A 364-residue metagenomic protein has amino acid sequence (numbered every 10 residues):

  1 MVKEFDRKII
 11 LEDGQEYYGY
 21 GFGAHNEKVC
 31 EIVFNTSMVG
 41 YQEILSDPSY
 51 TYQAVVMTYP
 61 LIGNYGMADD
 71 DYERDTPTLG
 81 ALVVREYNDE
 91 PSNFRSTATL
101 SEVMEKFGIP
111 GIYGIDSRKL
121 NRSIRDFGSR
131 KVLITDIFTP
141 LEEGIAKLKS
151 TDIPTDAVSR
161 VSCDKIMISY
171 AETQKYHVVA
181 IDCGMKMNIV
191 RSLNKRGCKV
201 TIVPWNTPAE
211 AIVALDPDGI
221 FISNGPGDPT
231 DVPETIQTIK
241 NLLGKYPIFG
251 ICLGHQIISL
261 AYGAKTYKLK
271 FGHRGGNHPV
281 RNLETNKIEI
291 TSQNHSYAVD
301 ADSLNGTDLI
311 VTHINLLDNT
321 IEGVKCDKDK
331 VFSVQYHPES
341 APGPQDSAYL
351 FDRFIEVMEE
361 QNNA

Functional and structural regions predicted by a protein language model:
M1-E210, A214-L215, P229, A341 (+1 more regions): RNA-binding accessory domains that recognize and position tRNA/RNA substrates
P110, H177, P247-F249, K265 (+1 more regions): Proline-centered loop/turn at the N-terminus of a beta-strand
D116, C252, H295, H337: Active-site glycine-centered loops adjacent to acidic/histidine catalytic or metal-binding residues that shape
E172-V178, T285-I288, C326-V331: Beta-strand-turn-beta hairpins that frame and shape the catalytic cleft of phosphate-ester-processing enzymes
K175-V179, K199, P247, I290 (+1 more regions): Residues that mark the start of a beta-strand
H177-D182, T291-S292, F332-Y336: Active-site-proximal beta-strand elements of phosphoester/diester hydrolases
G219, N224-I290, S296-A301, G343-Q361: Cysteine-nucleophile active-site neighborhood
K287-D329, A364: Catalytic beta-strand/loop cores that center a nucleophilic Ser/Cys/Thr and support acyl-enzyme chemistry
